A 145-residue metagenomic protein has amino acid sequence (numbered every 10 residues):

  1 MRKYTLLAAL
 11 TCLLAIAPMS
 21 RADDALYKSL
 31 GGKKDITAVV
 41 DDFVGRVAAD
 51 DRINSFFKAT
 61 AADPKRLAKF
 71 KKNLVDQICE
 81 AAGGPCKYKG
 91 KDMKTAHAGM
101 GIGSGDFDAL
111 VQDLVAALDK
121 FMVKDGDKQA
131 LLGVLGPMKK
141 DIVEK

Functional and structural regions predicted by a protein language model:
M1, L14, K34-T37: Residue-level marker of intrinsically disordered, low-complexity segments enriched for small/polar residues
M1-A8: Bacterial N-terminal signal peptides that target proteins for export
K3, P18-R21: N-terminal leader/targeting segments
A8-I16: Bacterial N-terminal signal peptides
R21-K145: Core of compact, soluble alpha-helical bundle domains
